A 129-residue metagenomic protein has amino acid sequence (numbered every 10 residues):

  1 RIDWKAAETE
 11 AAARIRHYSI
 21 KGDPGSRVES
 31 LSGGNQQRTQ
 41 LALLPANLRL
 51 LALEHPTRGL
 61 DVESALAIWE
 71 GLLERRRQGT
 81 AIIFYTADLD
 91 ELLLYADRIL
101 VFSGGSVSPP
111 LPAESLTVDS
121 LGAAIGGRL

Functional and structural regions predicted by a protein language model:
R1-Q36, P109-G127: Conserved P-loop NTPase catalytic core
Q37-L44: ABC ATPase nucleotide-binding domain "signature" region
E54, D61: ABC-family nucleotide-binding domains
L66-Q78: Helical segment within the ABC ATPase nucleotide-binding domain
T86-A87: H-loop/switch region of ABC-family ATPase nucleotide-binding domains
L92-L94: A short, surface-exposed alpha-helical micro-motif characterized by mixed small hydrophobic and charged/polar residues
R98-V101: Conserved short hydrophobic beta-strand within the ABC ATPase nucleotide-binding domain
